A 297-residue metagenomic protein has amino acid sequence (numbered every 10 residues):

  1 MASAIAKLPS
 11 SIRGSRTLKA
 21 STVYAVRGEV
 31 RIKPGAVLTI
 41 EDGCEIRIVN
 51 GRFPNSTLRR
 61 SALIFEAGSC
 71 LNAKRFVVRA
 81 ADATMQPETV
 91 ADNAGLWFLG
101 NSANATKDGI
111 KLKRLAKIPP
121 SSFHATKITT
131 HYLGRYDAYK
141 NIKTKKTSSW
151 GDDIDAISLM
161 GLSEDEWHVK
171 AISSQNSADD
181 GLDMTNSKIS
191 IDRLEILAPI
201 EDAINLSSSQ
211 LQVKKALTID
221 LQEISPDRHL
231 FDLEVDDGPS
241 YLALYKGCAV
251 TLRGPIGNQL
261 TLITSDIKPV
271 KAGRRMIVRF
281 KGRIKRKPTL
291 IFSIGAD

Functional and structural regions predicted by a protein language model:
M1-E41, R47-D297: Extracellular beta-rich repeat passengers
